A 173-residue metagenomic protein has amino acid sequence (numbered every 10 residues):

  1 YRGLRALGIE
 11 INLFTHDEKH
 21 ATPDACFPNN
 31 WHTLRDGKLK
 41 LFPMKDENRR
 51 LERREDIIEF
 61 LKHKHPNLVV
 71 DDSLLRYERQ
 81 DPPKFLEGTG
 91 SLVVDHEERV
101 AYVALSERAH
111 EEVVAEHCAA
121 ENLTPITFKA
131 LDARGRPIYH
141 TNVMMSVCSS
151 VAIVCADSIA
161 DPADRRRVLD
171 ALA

Functional and structural regions predicted by a protein language model:
Y1-A173: The feature marks the mature, well-folded catalytic cores of soluble enzymes
